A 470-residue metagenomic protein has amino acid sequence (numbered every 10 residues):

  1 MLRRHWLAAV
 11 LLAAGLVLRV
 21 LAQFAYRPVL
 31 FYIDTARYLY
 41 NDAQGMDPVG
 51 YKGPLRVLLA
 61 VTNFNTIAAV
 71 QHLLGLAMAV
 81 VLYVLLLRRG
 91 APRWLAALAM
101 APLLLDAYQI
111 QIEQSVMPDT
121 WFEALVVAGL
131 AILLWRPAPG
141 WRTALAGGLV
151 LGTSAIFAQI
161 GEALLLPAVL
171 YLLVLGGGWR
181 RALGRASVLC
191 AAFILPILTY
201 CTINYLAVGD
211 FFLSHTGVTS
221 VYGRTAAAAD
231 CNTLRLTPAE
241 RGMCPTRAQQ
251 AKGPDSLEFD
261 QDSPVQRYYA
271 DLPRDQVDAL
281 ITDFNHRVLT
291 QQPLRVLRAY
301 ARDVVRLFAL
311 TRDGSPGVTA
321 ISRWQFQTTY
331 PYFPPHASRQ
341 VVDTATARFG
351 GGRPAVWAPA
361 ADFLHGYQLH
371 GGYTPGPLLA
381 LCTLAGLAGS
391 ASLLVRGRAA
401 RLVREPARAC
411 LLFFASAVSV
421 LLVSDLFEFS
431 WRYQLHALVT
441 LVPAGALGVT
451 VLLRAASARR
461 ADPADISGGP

Functional and structural regions predicted by a protein language model:
R4-L30, L104-L105, A192-N204: Transmembrane signal-anchor helices characteristic of membrane glycosylation enzymes that use polyprenol
A25-Y38, Q44-P54, L58-T66, L213-S214 (+3 more regions): Extracytoplasmic catalytic/substrate-binding loops of multi-pass membrane glycan-assembly enzymes
I33, I67-L76, A101-A128, L133 (+3 more regions): Multi-pass, polyprenyl lipid-linked donor-dependent membrane glycosyltransferases
T62-A69, R298-F413: Membrane-interface anchor segments at the N-terminal boundary of transmembrane helices in multi-pass membrane enzymes
R89-G90, G129-A144, L172-G176: Membrane-interface transmembrane helices that cradle and orient dolichyl/undecaprenyl
W94-A97, R136-G152, G184-S187: Short hydrophobic alpha-helices at membrane interfaces in multi-pass membrane enzymes
M100, A144-A158, A192-P196, Y200: Membrane-interface alpha helices of multi-pass inner-membrane proteins
S214-R348: Membrane-proximal stem/loop segments at transmembrane-domain junctions that anchor or position
